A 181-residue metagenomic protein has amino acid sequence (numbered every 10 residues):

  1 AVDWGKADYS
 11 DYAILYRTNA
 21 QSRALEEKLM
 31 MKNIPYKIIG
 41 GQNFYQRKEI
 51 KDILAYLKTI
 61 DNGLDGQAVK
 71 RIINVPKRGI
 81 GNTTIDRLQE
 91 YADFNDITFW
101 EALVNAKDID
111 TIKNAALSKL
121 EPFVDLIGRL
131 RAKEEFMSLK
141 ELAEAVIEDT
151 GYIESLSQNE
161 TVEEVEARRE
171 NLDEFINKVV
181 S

Functional and structural regions predicted by a protein language model:
A1-K70, Q158-E170, N177: Conserved motor-region signature of P-loop NTPase helicases/translocases
A1-S10, D96-K107: Coupling/hinge elements of helicase-like and P-loop NTPase modules
N43, K77-R78: Phosphate/pyrophosphate-binding and catalytic-coupling "lid/hinge/switch" segments at subdomain interfaces
I60, N95, F99, D149-I153: A short secondary-structure junction motif
P76, A106-S181: Accessory C-terminal helicase-associated subdomains
D86-Y91: C-terminal helical "lid" of AAA+/P-loop NTPase domains
